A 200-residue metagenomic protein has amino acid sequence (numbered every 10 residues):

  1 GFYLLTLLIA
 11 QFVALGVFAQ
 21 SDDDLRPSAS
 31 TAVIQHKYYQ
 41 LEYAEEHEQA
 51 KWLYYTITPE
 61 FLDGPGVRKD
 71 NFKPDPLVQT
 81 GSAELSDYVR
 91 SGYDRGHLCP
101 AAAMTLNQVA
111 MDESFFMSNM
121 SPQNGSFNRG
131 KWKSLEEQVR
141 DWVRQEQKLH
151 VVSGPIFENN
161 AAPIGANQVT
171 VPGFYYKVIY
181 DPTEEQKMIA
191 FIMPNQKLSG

Functional and structural regions predicted by a protein language model:
G1-L5: Bacterial N-terminal signal peptides that target proteins for export
T6, A10-Q11: Classical Sec-dependent N-terminal signal peptides that target proteins to the secretory pathway
V17-S21: Boundary at the C-terminal end of the N-terminal hydrophobic targeting segment
D22-I34: Short, extreme N-terminal leader segments that mark the start of a protein/domain
V33-R95: Short, His- and charge-rich active-site/binding loops that engage polyanionic ligands
V78-G200: Domain-level detector of nuclease and nuclease-like folds in predominantly extracellular/periplasmic contexts
